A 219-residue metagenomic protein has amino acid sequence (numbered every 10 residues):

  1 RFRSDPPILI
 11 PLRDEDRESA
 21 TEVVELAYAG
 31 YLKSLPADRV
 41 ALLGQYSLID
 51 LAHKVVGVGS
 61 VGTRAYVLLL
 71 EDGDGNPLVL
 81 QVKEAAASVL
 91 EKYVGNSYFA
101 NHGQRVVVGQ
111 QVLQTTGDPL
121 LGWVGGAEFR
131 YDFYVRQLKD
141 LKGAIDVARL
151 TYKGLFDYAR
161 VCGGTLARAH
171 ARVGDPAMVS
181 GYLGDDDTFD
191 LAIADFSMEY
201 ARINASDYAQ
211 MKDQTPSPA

Functional and structural regions predicted by a protein language model:
R1-V24: Long, low-complexity segments enriched in small/aliphatic residues
E25-Y31: A broad, low-specificity signal for short, low-complexity segments enriched in glycine/proline and polar/charged
Y31-A219: Conserved ATP-binding subdomain of kinase catalytic cores across diverse folds
